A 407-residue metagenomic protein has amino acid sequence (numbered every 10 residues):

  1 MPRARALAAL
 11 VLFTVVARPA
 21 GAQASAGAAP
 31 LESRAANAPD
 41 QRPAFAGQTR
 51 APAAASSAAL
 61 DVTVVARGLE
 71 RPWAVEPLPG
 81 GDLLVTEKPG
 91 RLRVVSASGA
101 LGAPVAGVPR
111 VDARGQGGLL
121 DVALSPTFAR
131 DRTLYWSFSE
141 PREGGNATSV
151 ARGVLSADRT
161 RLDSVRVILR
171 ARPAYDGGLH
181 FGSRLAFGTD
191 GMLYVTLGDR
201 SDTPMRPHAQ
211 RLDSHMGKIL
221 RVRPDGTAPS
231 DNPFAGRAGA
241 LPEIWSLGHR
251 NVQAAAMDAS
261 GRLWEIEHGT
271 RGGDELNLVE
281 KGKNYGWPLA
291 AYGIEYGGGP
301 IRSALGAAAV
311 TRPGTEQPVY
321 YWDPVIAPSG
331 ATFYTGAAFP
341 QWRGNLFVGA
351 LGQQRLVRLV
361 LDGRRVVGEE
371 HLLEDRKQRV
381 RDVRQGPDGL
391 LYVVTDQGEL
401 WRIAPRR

Functional and structural regions predicted by a protein language model:
A26-P52, G117-L119, T127-A129, L155 (+3 more regions): Beta-propeller domain segments
V64-E70, A106-R114, I168-D176, G236 (+3 more regions): Surface loop/turn motifs at the tips and blade-to-blade linkers of beta-strand repeat domains
V64-G90, A327-F333: Beta-strand-rich domains and repeat architectures in extracellular enzymes and scaffolds, especially beta-propellers
D82-T86, R130-S137, M192-T196, R262-I266 (+3 more regions): Conserved beta-propeller blade signature
L101-L124: Blade-loop segments of beta-propeller domains
A147-A186: Asp-box/WD-like beta-propeller blade repeats and closely related beta-sheet repeat scaffolds
D382-R407: Blade-level signature of beta-propeller repeat domains, shared across WD40, Kelch, NHL, RCC1 and BNR/Asp-box propellers
